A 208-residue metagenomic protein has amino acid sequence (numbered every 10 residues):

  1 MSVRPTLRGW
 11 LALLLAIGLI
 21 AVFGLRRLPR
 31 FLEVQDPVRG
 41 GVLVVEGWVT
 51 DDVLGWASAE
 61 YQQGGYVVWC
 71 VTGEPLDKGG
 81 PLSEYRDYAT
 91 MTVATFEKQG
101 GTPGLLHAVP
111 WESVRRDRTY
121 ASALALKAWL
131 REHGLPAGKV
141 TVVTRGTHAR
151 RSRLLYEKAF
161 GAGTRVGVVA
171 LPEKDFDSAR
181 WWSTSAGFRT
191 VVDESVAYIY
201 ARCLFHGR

Functional and structural regions predicted by a protein language model:
S2-V34: N-terminal type II signal-anchor transmembrane helix that functions as the membrane-insertion/stop-transfer segment
P5, F176-D177, D193: Alpha-helical structural elements
P29-S183: A structural signal for short, hydrophobic/glycine-enriched beta-strand patches
S183-R208: A transmembrane-helix-recognition feature enriched in membrane-embedded lipid enzymes and envelope glyco-/phospholipid
